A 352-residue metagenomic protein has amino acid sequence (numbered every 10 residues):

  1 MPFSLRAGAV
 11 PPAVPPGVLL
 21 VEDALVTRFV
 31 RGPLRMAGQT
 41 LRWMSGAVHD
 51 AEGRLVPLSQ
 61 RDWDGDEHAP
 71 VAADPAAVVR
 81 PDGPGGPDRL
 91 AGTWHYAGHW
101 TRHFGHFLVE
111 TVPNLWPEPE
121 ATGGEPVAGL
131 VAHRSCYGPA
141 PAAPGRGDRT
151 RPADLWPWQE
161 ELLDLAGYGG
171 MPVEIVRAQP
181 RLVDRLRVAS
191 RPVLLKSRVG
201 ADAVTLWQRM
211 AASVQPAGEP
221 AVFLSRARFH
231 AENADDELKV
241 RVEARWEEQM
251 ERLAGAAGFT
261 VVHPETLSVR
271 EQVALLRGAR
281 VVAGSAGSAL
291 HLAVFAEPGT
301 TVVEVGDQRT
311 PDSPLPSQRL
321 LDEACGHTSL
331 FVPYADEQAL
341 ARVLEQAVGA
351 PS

Functional and structural regions predicted by a protein language model:
M1-S352: The feature primarily captures lumenal catalytic ectodomains of type II secretory-pathway glycosyltransferases
